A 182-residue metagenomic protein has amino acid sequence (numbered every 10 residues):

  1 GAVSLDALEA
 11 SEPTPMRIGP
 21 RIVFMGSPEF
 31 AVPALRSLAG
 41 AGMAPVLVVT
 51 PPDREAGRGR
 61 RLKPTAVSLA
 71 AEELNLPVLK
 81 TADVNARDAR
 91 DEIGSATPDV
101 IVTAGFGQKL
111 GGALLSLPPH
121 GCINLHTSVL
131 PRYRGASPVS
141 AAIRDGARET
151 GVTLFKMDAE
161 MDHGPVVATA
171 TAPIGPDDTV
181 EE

Functional and structural regions predicted by a protein language model:
A2-A10: Extreme N-terminal basic, low-complexity initiation segments that serve as generic localization/processing leaders
L8, P15-R58: N-terminal Rossmann-like dinucleotide-binding module
R21-V23, V46-V48, P77-A96, I101-T103 (+1 more regions): Internal alpha/beta domain cores that form substrate/cofactor-binding pockets in large enzymes and binding proteins
V32, R61-P64, A86-R90, Q108 (+1 more regions): Structural motif corresponding to alpha-helix initiation and N-cap regions
V32-R36, D91, G112, A141: Alpha-helical elements of the RecA-like P-loop NTPase motor core of helicases
L38, L69-N75, I93, A147: A generic structural signal for well-ordered alpha-helical segments
P51, V100-E182: Donor/substrate-binding cores of folate-linked one-carbon enzymes
R54-E72: N-terminal beta-loop-helix "entrance" segment that forms/cooperates in small-molecule cofactor or anionic ligand
